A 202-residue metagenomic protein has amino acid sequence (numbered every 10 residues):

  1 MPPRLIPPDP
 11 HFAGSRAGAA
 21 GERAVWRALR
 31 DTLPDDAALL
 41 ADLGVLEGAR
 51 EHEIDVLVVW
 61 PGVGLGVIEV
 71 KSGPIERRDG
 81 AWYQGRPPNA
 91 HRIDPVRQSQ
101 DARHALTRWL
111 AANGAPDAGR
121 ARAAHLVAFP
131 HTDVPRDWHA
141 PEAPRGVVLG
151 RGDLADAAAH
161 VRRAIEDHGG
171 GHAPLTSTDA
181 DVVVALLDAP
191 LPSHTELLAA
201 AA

Functional and structural regions predicted by a protein language model:
M1-A202: Intrinsically disordered, low-complexity Ser/Thr/Pro/Gly-rich regulatory segments
